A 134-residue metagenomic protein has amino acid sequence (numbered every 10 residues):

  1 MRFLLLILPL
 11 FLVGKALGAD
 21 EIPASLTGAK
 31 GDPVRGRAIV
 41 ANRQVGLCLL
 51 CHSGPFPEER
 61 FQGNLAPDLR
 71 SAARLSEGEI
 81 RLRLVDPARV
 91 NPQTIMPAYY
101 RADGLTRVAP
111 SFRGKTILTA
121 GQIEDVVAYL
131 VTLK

Functional and structural regions predicted by a protein language model:
M1-F3: Positively charged n-region of N-terminal signal peptides that target proteins for export
L5-V13: Bacterial N-terminal signal peptides
A19-R43: Electrostatic cytochrome c docking/interface patches
L26-K30, L49, S53-R89, I95-A109: Gly/Gly-Pro-rich "capping" loops immediately C-terminal to redox-active cysteine motifs in periplasmic/lumenal
V34-L49, R60-G63, P67, R113-G121: Sequence context surrounding c-type heme c attachment/ligation sites in exported
R37-V40, R81, V85, V127-V131: Non-transmembrane alpha-helical segments in soluble domains of secreted/periplasmic/extracellular proteins
R43, R89-V90: Extracellular/periplasmic catalytic domains that process cell-envelope and extracellular macromolecules
G78, R101-K134: C-terminal capping alpha-helices of c-type cytochrome domains
